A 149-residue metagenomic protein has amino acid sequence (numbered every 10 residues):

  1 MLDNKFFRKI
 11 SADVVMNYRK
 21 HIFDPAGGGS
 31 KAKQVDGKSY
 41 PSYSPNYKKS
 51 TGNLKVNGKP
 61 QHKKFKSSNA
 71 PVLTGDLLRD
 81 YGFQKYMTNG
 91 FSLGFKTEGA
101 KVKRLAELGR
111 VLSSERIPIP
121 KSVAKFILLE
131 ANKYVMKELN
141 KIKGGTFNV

Functional and structural regions predicted by a protein language model:
M1-V149: Short, Lys/Arg-rich flexible segments
